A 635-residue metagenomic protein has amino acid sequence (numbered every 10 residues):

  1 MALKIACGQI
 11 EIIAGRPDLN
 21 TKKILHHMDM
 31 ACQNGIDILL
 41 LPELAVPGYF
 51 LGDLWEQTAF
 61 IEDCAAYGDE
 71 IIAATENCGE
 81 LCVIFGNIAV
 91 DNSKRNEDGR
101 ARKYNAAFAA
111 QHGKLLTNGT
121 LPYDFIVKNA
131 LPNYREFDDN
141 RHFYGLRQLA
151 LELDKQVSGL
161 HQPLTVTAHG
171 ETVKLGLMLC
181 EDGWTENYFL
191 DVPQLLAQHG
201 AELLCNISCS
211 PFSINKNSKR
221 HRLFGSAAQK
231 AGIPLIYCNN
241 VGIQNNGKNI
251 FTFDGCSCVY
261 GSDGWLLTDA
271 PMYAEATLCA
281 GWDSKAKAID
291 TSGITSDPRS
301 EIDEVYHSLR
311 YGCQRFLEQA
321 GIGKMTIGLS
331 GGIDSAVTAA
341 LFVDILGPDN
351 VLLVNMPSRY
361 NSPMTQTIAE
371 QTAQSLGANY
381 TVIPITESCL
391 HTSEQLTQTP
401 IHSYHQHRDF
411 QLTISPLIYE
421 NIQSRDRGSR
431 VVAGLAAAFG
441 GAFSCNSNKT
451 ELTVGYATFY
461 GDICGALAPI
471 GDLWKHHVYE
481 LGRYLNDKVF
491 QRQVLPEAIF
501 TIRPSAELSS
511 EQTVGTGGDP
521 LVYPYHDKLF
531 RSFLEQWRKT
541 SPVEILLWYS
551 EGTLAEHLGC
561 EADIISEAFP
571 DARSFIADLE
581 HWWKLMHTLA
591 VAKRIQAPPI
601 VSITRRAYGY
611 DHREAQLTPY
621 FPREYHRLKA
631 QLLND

Functional and structural regions predicted by a protein language model:
M1-G328, A339-N350, N355, S375 (+2 more regions): Enzyme catalytic cores with a strong preference for nitrogen-chemistry domains
L3, V173, G232-I233, Q244 (+2 more regions): ATP/NTP-dependent adenylation/nucleotidyl-transfer catalytic domains that generate, transfer, or process NMP-activated
